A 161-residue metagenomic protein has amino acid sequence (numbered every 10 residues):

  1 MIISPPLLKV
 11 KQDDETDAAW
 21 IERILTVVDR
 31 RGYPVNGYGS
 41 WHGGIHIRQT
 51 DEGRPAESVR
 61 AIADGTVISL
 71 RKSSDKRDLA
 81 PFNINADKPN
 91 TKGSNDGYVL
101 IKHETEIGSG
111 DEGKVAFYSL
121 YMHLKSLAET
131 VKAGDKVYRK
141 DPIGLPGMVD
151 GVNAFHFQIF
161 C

Functional and structural regions predicted by a protein language model:
M1-G97, I101-S109, Y138-R139: Surface-exposed, glycine-biased beta-strand/turn segments
H42, H46, H123, A154-H156: Histidine-centered active-site/metal-ligand motif
D51, T105, K125, I159-C161: A mature extracytoplasmic/lumenal domain signature
V67-I68, M122-K125: Conserved positions in beta-strands of structured domains
V99, V137-I159: Short hydrophobic beta/alpha edge segments that flank linear recognition/processing sites
E112-V115: Conserved catalytic cysteine-centered active-site region of acyl-thioester-dependent Claisen-condensing enzymes
A128-V137: Acidic, glycine-anchored pre-beta loop/turn
